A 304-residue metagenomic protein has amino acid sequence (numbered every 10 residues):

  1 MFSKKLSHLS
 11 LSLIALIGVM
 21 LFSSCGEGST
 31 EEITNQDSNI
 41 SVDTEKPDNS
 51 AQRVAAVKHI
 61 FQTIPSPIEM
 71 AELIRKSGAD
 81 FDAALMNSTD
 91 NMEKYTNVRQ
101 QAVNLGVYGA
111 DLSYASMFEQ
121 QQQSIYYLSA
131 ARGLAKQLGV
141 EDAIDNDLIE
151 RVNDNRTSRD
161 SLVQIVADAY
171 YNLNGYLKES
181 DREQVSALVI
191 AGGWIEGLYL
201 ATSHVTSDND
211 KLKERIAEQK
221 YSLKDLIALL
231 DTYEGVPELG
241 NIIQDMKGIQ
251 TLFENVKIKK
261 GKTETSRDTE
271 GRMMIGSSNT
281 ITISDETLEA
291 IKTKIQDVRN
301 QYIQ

Functional and structural regions predicted by a protein language model:
F2-S12: Bacterial N-terminal signal peptides that target proteins for export
M20-S24: C-terminal motif of bacterial Sec signal peptides marking the signal peptidase cleavage site
C25-I33: Bacterial lipoprotein signal-peptidase II cleavage site
G28, E234-Q304: A cross-kingdom marker for long, charged
T34-R151: N-terminal Sec/ER secretory leader and immediately downstream segment of secreted/extracellular precursors
L112-E119, L138, D142, Y176-S180 (+5 more regions): Secondary-structure edge/capping motif, primarily at the C-terminal ends of alpha-helices and the immediately following
I125-A130, I149-E150, L188-V189, K213-A217 (+3 more regions): Short, charged, amphipathic alpha-helical segments
S158-I243: Extended amphipathic alpha-helical interaction segments
